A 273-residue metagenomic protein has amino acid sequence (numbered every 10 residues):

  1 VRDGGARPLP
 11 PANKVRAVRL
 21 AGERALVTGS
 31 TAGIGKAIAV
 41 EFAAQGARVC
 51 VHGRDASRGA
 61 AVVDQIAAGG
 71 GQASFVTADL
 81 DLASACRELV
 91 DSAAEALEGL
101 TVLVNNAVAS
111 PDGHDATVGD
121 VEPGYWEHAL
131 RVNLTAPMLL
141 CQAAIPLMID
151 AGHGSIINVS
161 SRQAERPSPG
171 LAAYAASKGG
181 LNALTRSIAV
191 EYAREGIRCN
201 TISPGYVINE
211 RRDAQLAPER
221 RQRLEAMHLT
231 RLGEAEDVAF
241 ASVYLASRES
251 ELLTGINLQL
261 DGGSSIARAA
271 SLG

Functional and structural regions predicted by a protein language model:
N13-R16, D115, R166, T254-G273: Short C-terminal tail/terminal secondary-structure segment of NAD(P)H-dependent dehydrogenase/reductase domains
R24, T31-A32, D55: Conserved glycine-rich cofactor-binding loop
H114-V118, E122-E127, R212, R223-L224: Substrate-binding pocket helix/loop in short-chain dehydrogenase/reductase
C141, S177, T185: Active-site helix of classical SDR
P146, V190-E191, E251: Alpha-helical segment proximal to the catalytic Tyr-Lys
A193, R198, L253-G255: Short, small/polar-rich loop/turn modules that mediate ligand/substrate recognition or access, typified
M227-V238: A conserved structural motif in NAD(P)-dependent oxidoreductases
